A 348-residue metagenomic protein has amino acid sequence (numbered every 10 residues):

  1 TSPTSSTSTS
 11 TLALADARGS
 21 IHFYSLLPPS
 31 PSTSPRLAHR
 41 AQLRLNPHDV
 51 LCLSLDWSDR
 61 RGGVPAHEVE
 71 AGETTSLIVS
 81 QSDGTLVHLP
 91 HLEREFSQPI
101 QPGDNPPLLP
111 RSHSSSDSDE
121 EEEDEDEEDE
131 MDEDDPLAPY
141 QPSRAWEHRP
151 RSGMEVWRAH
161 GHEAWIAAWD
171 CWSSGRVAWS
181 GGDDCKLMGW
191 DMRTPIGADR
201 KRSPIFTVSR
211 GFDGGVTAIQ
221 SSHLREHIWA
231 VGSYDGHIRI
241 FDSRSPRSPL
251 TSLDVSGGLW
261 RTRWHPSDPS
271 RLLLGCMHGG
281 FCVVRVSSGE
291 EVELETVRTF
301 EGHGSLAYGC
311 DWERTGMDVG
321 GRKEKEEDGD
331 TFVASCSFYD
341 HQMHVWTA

Functional and structural regions predicted by a protein language model:
T1, A41-S54, S58-G63, N105-P107 (+4 more regions): WD40/WD-repeat beta-propeller blade N-cap
S2-T9, D56-T74, A167-G175, I219-H227 (+4 more regions): Loop/turn segments within WD40 beta-propeller blades
S8, D49-L51, E73, G153 (+8 more regions): WD40/WD-repeat beta-propeller blade-loop signature
L12-D16, E70, L77-Q81, A178-G182 (+3 more regions): Conserved beta-strand element within WD40/beta-propeller blades
R18-H22, L53, D83-V87, H162-W165 (+6 more regions): Short coil/turn segments within WD40 beta-propeller repeats
F23-P35, P90-E121, E128-Y140, D191-R200 (+3 more regions): Short loop/turn segments immediately following beta-strands, especially the blade-tip and inter-blade linker loops
H39-L45, F96, R144, R151-W157 (+4 more regions): A short beta-strand motif characteristic of beta-propeller blades
P249-H265, E291-E324: Conserved blade-ending motifs and adjacent loop-strand segments that build the rim/top face of beta-propeller domains
